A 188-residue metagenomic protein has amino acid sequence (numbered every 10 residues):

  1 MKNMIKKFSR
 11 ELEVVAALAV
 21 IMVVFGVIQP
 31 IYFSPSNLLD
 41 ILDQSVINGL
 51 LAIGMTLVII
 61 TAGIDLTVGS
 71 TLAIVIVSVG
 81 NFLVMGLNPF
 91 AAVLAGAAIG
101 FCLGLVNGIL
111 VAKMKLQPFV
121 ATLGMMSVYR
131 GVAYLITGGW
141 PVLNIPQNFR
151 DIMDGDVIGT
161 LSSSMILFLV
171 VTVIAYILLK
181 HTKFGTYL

Functional and structural regions predicted by a protein language model:
M1-E13, F33: Transmembrane alpha-helical segments of polytopic membrane transport and secretion proteins
E11-A16, I41, N48-G49, S70-I74 (+3 more regions): Hydrophobic alpha-helical transmembrane segments
A17-F33, T61, Y134-T137, I177-K183: Structural signal for alpha-helical transmembrane segments and their membrane-water exit/capping regions in multi-pass
I21-M85, I109-L116: Single transmembrane alpha-helix segments in multi-pass membrane proteins
L50-G54, V75, I99-V106, Y129-A133 (+1 more regions): Membrane-embedded alpha-helical core segments of multi-pass
L87-M126: Alpha-helical transmembrane segments within multi-pass membrane transporters and channels
M114, P118-T182: Transmembrane helix-bundle core of multi-pass membrane transporters and related energy-transducing complexes
F184-L188: Short cytoplasmic-facing helical segments at TM-TM junctions of multi-pass membrane proteins
